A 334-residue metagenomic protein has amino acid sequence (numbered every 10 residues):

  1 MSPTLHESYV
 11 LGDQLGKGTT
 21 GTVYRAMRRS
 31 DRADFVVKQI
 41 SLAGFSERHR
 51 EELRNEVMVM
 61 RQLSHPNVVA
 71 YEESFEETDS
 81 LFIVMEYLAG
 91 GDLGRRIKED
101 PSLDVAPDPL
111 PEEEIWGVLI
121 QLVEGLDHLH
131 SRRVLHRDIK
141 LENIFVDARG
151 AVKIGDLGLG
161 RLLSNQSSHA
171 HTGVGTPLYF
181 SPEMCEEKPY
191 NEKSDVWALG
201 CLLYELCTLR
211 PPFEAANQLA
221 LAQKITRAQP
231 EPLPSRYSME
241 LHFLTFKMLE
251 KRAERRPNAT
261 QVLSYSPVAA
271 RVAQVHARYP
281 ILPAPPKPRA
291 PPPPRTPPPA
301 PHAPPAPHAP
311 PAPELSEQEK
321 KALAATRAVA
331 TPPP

Functional and structural regions predicted by a protein language model:
T22: Conserved N-lobe ATP-binding subsite of Hanks-type protein kinase domains, especially the beta3 VAIK lysine
S74: Activation-segment/catalytic-loop signature of the eukaryotic protein kinase fold
D79-D92, R96: Conserved short submotifs of the Hanks-type protein kinase catalytic core that shape the nucleotide-binding pocket
V118-L119: Activation segment signature within eukaryotic-like protein kinase domains
D195: Conserved catalytic-loop aspartate of Hanks-type protein kinases
K251-R255, Q261-V275: Terminal C-lobe "cap" of eukaryotic-type protein kinase domains
